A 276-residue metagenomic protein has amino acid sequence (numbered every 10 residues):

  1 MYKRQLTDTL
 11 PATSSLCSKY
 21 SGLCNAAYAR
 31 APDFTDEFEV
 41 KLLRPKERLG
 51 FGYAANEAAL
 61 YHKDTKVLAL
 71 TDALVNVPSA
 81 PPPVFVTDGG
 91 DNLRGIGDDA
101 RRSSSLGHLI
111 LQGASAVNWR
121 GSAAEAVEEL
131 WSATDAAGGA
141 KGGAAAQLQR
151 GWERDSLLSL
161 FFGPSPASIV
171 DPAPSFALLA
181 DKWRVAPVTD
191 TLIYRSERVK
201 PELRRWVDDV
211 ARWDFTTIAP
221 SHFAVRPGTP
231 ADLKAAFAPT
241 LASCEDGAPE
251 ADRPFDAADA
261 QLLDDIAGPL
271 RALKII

Functional and structural regions predicted by a protein language model:
M1-Y2: Short, small-residue-biased leader/transition segments that mark boundaries at the very start of proteins
Q5-A58, E202: Metallo-beta-lactamase
P45, D72-A73: Fold-independent oxyanion-binding glycine-rich loops and adjacent beta-strand/coil segments at enzyme active sites
L60, D72, H222: Divalent metal-coordination and catalytic microenvironments
H62-D64: Short acidic-glycine loop/turn motifs at beta-strand connectors
V67-A69, A219: Residue-level marker for buried hydrophobic side chains located in beta-strands that build the well-ordered beta-sheet
P78, V84-I276: Cap/insert and terminal regions of metallo-dependent hydrolase folds
